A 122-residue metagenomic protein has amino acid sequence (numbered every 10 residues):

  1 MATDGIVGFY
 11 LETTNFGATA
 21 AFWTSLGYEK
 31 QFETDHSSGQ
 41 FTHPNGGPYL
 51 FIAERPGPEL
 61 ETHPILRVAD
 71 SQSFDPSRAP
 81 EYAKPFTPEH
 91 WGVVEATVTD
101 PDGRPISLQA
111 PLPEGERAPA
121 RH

Functional and structural regions predicted by a protein language model:
M1-A20, P64, L112-H122: N-terminal beta-strand motif that seeds the catalytic metal site of vicinal oxygen chelate
T3, Y10-Y49: Core segments of cupin and vicinal oxygen chelate
G5-T14, E54-P80, P88-H90, V94-T99 (+1 more regions): Vicinal oxygen chelate
G27, E81-Y82: Glycine-centered loop/turn motif at secondary-structure junctions
S37, P88-E89, L112, R117: Conserved beta-strand edge residues that scaffold enzyme active sites
Q40-G46, E54-R55, V98-P101, P111: Active-site beta-strand termini and strand-to-loop segments that position acidic
L50-F51, S107: A sequence-level detector of short linear motifs
